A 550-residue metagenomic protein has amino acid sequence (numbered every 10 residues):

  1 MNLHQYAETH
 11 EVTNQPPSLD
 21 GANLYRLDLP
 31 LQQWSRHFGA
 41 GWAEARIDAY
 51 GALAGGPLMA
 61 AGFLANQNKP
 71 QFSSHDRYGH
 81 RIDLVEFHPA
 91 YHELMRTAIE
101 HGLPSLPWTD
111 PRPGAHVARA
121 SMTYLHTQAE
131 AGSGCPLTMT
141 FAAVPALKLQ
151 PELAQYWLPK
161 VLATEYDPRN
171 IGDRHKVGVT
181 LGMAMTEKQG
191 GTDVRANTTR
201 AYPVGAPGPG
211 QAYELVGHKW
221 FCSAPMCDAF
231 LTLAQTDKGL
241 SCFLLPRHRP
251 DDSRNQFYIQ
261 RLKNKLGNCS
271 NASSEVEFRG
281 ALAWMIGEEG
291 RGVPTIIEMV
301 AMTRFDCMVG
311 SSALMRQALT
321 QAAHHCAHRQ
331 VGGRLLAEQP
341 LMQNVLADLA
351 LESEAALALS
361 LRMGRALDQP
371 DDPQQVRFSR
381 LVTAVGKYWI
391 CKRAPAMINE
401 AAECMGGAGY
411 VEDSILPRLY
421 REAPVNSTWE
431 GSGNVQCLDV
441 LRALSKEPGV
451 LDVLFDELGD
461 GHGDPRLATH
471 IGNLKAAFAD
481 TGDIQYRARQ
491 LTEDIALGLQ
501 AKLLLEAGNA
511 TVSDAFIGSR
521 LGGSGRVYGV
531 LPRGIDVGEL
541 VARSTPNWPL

Functional and structural regions predicted by a protein language model:
M1-R112, T545-L550: Extended, charge-enriched "interface" segments that sit outside catalytic cores
H80-G172, S223-A224, E422, W429 (+1 more regions): Internal helix-loop-helix
G210-Q256: A short core secondary-structure module
D251, E275-T303, T320-A337, P448 (+1 more regions): A glycine-rich, basic-preceded beta-loop-alpha segment at the flavin cofactor/substrate interface of flavin-utilizing
S253-R279: Flexible, small-/acidic-enriched active-site or ligand-binding loops
E354-K387, A402-E403, K475-A488, T492: C-terminal helix-coil-helix/basic helical segment that borders enzyme active sites and/or dimer interfaces and provides
L419, A423-G461, T492-Q500, G508: C-terminal catalytic subdomain
V453-L550: C-terminal amphipathic alpha-helical interaction region
